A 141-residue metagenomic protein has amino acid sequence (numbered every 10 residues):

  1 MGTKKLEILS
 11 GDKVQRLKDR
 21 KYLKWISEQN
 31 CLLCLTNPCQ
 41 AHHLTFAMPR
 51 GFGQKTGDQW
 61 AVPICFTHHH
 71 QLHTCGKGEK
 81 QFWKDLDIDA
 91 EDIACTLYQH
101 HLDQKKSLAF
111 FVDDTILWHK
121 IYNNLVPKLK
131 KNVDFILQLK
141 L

Functional and structural regions predicted by a protein language model:
M1-L23, E28, L32-Q40, M48-P49 (+2 more regions): A boundary/linker detector
L17-K21, K80, I88, D92: Generic alpha-helical secondary structure signal
I26, H43, C65: Divalent metal-coordination and catalytic microenvironments
P38-T45, H73-G78: Short Cys/His-rich "knuckle" micro-motifs
M48-A61, D85: Short linker/helix segments within small regulatory modules
V62-W83: Short Cys/His-centered divalent metal-binding micro-motifs
W83-H101: C-terminal structural segments of small proteins and small subunits
